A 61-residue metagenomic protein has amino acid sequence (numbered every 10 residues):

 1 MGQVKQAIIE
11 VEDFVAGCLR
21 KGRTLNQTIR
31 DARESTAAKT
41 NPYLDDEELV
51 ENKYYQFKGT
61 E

Functional and structural regions predicted by a protein language model:
M1-N26: N-terminal acidic leader/helix
L25-T60: Short, charge-rich amphipathic interface segments used for partner binding and complex assembly
